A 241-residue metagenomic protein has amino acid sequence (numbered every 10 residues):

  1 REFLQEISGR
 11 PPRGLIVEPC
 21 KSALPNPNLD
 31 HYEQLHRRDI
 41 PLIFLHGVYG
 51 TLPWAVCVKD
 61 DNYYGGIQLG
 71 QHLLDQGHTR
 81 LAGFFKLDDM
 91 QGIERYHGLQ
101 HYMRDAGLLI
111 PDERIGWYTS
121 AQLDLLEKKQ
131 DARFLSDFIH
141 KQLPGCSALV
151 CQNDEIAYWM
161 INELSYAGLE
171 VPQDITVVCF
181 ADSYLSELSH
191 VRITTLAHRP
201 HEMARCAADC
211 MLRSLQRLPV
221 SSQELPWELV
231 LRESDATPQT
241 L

Functional and structural regions predicted by a protein language model:
R1, L81-G83, Q100-Q130: Short beta-strand elements in bilobed, periplasmic/extracellular small-molecule ligand-binding domains
R1-G9, G66, W117-Q142, Y158: Structural motif
R1-Q71, P144: Alpha-helical recognition/docking segments in bacterial nutrient-uptake and carbohydrate-utilization systems
V56-G83, H101, K128-F138, A157 (+1 more regions): Hydrophobic alpha-helical segments within soluble ligand-binding/sensing domains
N62, G92, N153-D154: Helix N-cap/beta->alpha junction signal
I67-L108, S221-A236: An alpha-beta-alpha
A132-L241: Flexible loop/turn connectors
